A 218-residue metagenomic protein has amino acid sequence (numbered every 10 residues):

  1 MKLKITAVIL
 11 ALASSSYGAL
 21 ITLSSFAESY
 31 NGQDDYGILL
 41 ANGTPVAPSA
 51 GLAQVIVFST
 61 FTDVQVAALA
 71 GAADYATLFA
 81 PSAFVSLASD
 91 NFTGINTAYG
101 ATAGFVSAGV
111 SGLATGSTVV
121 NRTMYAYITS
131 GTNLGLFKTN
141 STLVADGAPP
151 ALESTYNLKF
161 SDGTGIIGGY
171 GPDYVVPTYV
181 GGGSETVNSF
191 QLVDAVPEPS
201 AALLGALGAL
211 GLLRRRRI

Functional and structural regions predicted by a protein language model:
L3-I21, V187-L213: Short, threonine-centered small-residue motifs that mark membrane-proximal processing/anchoring sites and TM-junction
A19-A195: Mature extracellular "passenger" or substrate-interacting domains of secreted, surface-exposed proteins
R216-I218: Short, charged juxtamembrane terminal tails flanking transmembrane helices
